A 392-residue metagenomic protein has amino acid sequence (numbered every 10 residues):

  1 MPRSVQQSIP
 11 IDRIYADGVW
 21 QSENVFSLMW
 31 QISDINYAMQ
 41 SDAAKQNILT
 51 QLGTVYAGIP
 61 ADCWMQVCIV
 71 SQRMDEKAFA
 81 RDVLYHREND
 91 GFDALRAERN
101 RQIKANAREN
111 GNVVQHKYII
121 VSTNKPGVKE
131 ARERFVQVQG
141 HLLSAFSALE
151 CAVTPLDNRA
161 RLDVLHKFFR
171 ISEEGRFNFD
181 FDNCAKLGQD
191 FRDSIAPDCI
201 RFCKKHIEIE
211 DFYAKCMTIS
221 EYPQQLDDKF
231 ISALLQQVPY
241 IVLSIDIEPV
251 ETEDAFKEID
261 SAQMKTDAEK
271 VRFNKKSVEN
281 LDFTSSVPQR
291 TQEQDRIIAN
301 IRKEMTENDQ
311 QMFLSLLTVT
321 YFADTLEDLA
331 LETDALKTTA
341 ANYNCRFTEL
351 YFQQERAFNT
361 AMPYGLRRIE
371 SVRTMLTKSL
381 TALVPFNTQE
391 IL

Functional and structural regions predicted by a protein language model:
M1-I391: Extended, folded cores of ATP/NTP-driven motor/assembly subunits in large transport and secretion machines
